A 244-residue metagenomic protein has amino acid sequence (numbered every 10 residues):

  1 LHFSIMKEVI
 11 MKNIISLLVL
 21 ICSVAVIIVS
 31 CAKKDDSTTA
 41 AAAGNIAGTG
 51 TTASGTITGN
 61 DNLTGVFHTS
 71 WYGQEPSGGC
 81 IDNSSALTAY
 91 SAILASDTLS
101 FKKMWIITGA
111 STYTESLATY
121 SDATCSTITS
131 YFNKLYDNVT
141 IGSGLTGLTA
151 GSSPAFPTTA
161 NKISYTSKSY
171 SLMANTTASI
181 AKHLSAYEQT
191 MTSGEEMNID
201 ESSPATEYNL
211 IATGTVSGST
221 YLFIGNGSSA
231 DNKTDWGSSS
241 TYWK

Functional and structural regions predicted by a protein language model:
K7-E8, N13, V24-V66: Bacterial Sec-dependent N-terminal signal peptides
S16-C22: Sec-dependent N-terminal signal peptides
G44-S100, T140, Y242-W243: Tryptophan-anchored aromatic micro-motifs
I46-G59, T129-S152, E188, S193-K244: Edge beta-strand at a domain terminus
G79-H183: N-terminal glycine/threonine-rich, aromatic-flanked beta-hairpin/loop signature
